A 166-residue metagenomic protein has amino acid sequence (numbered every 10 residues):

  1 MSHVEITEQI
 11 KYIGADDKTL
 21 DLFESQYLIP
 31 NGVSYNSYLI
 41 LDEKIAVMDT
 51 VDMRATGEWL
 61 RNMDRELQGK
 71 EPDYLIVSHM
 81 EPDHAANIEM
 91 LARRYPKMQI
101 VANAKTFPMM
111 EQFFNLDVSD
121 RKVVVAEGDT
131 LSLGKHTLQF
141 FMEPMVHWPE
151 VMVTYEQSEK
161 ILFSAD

Functional and structural regions predicted by a protein language model:
H3-M63, V153-E156, K160-S164: Conserved beta-strand hairpin/beta-sheet module of binuclear metal-dependent hydrolase folds, prominently
V4-E8, V101-V151: Metallo-beta-lactamase
E43, R54-V101: Active-site metal-binding motif and surrounding structural segment of the metallo-beta-lactamase
E43-K44, E71-P72, P96-K97, V118-D120 (+2 more regions): Short coil/turn connectors at secondary-structure junctions
K44, V51-D52, M80, T106 (+1 more regions): Structured beta->alpha junctions
A46-D49, Y74-V77, Q139-F140: Short catalytic-loop micro-motif centered on adjacent basic/acidic residues
D49, E81-D83, D166: Acidic active-site catalytic centers that drive phospho-/nucleotidyl reactions and related ester hydrolyses
I88-A92, E111, F141-M142, Y155: Short, well-ordered alpha-helical packing segments
